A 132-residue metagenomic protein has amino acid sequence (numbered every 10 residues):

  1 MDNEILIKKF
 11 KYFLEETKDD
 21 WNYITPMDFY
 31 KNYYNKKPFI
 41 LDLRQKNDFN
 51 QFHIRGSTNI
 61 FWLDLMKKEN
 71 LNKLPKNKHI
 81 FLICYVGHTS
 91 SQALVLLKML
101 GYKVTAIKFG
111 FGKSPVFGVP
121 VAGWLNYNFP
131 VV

Functional and structural regions predicted by a protein language model:
M1-P38, K46-H79, H88-V132: Rhodanese-like catalytic fold shared by cysteine-dependent sulfurtransferases and DSP/PTP-type phosphatases
L41: Active-site flanking residues adjacent to catalytic metal/cofactor-binding acidic residues
I83: Short, surface-exposed ligand- or partner-binding patches at beta-edge/loop junctions that are enriched in aromatics
